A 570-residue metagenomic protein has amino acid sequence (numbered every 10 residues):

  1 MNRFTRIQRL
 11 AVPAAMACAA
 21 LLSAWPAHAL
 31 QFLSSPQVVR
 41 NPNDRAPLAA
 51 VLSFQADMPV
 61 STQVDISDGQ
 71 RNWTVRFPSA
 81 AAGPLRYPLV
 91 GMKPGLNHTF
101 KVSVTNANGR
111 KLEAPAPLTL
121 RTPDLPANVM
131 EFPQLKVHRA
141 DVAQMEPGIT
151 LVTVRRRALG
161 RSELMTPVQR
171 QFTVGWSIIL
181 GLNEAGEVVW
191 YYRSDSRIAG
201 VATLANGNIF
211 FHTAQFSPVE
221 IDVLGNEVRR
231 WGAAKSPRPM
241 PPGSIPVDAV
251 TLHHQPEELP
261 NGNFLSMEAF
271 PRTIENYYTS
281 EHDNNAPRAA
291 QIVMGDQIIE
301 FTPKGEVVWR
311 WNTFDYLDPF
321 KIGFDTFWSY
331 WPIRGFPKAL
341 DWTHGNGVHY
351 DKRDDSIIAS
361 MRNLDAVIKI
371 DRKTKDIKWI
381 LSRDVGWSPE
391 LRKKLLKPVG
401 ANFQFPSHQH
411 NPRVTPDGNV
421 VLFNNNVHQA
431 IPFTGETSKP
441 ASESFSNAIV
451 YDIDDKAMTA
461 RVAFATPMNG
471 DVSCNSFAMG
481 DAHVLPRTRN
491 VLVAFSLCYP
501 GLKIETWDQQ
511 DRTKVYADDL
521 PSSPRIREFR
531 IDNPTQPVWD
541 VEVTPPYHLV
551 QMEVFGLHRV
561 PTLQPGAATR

Functional and structural regions predicted by a protein language model:
N2-A15: Bacterial N-terminal signal peptides that target proteins for export
P13-S23: Bacterial N-terminal signal peptides
W25-A29: Sec/Tat signal peptide C-region and signal peptidase I cleavage site
L30-T62, I66, A82, N97 (+1 more regions): Histidine-/acidic-rich catalytic cores in large beta-rich domains
Q70-P78, V189: Surface-exposed loop/edge segments in extracytoplasmic proteins
G83-P88: Short S/T/G- and acidic-enriched coil/turn segments that sit immediately N-terminal to beta-strands in beta-sandwich
L89-P94: Short, flexible loop/turn segments at beta-strand junctions in immunoglobulin-like and fibronectin type III
